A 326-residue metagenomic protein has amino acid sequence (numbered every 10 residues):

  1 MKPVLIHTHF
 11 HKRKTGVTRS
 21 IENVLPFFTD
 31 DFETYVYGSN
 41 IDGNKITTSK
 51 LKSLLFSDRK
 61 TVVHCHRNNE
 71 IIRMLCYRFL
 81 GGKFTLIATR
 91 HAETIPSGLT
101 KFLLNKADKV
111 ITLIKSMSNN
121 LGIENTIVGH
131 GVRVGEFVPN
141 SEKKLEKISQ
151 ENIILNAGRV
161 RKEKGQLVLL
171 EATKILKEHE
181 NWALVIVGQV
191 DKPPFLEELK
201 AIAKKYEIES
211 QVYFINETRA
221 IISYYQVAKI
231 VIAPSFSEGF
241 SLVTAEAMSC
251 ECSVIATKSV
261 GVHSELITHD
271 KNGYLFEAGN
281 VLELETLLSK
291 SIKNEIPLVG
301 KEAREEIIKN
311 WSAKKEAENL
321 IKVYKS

Functional and structural regions predicted by a protein language model:
G16-N23, N152, R161-E180, L184 (+1 more regions): A conserved mid-protein helix/loop that constitutes part of the nucleotide-sugar donor-binding site
G38-I41, A157, A183-E197: Glycosyltransferase donor-sugar binding loop
C65-E70, R90-H91: Short His-centered aromatic/hydrophobic patch
G98-L99, N119, V132-K147: Acidic anion/phosphate-binding donor-loop and adjacent secondary structure in glycosyltransferase catalytic cores
E217, F236: Aromatic "clamp/platform" in nucleotide-sugar-dependent glycosyltransferases that forms part of the donor/acceptor
S253-T257: Short hydrophobic beta-strand element within catalytic cores of glycosyltransferases and related nucleotide-activated
T268-D270, Y274-V281, S289-E295: Conserved acidic donor-binding segment of nucleotide-sugar-dependent glycosyltransferases
P297-K325: A charged, aromatic-enriched C-terminal amphipathic alpha-helix characteristic of glycosyltransferases across folds
